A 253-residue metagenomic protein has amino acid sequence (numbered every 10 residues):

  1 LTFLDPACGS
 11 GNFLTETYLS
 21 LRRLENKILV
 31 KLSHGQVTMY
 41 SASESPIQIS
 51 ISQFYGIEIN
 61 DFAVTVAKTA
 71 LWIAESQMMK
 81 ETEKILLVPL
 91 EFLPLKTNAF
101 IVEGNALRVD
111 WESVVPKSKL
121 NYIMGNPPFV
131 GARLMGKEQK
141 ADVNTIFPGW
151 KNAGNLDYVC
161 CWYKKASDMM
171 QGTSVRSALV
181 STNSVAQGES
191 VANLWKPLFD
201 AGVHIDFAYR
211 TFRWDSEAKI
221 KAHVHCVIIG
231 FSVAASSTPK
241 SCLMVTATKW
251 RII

Functional and structural regions predicted by a protein language model:
L1-I47, I59, A63, N105 (+3 more regions): Class I S-adenosyl-L-methionine
F3, I51, C226: Extracellular structured ligand-interaction cores
T15, R22, V64, W72 (+3 more regions): Signature of N6-adenine DNA methyltransferases within the class I
L21-S52, E75-T97: Flexible phosphate/Mg2+-sensing switch loops adjacent to catalytic phosphate-binding sites
F54-I57: Conserved SAM-binding motif I beta-strand of class I
A67: Conserved SAM-binding loop
A99-G104: Conserved SAM-binding strand-loop segment of SAM-dependent methyltransferases
